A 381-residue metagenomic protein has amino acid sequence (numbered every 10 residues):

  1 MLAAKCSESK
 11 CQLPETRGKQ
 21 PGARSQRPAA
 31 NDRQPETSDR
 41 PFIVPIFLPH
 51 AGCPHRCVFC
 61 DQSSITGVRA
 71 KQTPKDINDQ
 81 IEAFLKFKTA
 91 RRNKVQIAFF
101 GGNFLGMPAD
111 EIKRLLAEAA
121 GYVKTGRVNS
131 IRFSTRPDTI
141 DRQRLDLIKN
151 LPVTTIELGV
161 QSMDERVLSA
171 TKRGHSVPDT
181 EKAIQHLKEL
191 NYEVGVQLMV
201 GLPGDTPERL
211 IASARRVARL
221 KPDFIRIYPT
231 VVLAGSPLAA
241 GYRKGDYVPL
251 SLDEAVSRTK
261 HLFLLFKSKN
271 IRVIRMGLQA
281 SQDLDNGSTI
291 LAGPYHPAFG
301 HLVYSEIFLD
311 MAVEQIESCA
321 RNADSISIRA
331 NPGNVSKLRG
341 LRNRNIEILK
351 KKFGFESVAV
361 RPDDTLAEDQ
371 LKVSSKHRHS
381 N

Functional and structural regions predicted by a protein language model:
L2-K5, S38-F42, P237, K244-N381: Auxiliary Fe-S-binding modules of radical SAM enzymes
A3-S38: Arg/Gly-rich low-complexity intrinsically disordered repeat tracts
D39-D76: Canonical Radical SAM [4Fe-4S] cluster-binding loop centered on the CxxxCxxC motif and its immediate flanking residues
L48-G52, Y228-L233, Q279: Short glycine-enriched loops at secondary-structure junctions
C53-C57, L233-A239, L284-N286: Short acidic/His/Gly/Ser-rich catalytic and metal-binding motifs that mark active-site loops of diverse hydrolases
I65-N78, F87, G101-T230, A234-E254: Conserved non-cysteine loop/helix-boundary elements of the Radical SAM core domain that shape
T89-K94, T125-V128, A320-A323: Short helix-terminating capping/connector loops at secondary-structure junctions
V95, N129, T154, D223 (+2 more regions): Short acidic/polar active-site loop segments enriched in Thr and Asp
